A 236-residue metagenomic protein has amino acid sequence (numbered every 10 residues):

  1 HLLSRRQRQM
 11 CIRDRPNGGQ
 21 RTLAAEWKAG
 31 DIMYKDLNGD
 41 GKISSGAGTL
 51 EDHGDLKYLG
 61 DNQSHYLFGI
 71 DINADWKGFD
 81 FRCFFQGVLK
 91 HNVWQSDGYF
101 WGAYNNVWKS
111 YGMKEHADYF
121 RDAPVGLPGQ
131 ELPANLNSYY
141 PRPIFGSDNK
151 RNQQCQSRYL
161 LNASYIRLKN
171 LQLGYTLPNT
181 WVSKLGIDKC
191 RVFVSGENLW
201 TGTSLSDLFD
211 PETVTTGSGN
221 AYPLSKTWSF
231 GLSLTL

Functional and structural regions predicted by a protein language model:
H1-I12: Single conserved hydrophobic/aromatic residue that forms the stacking wall/gate of nucleotide- or nucleobase-binding
R5-R6, I32, G39-H65, S96-F100 (+2 more regions): Outer-membrane beta-barrel domain signature, especially the mid-to-C-terminal portions of large Gram-negative OMP
Y66-F68, K77-F79, S164, G186-C190 (+1 more regions): Outer-envelope beta-barrel architecture signal
D75, Q86-V88, S195-L199, T235: Outer-membrane beta-barrel pore domains and translocons
G78-C83, T180-W181: Repeated loop/turn-to-beta-strand initiation elements of outer-membrane beta-barrel proteins
C83, V192-V194, L232: Membrane-embedded beta-strand positions of outer-membrane beta-barrel proteins
V88-G186, C190-R191: Extracytoplasmic gating/loop element in the C-terminal half of outer-membrane beta-barrel translocons and assembly
Y175, L224-L236: Outer-membrane beta-barrel "beta-signal"
